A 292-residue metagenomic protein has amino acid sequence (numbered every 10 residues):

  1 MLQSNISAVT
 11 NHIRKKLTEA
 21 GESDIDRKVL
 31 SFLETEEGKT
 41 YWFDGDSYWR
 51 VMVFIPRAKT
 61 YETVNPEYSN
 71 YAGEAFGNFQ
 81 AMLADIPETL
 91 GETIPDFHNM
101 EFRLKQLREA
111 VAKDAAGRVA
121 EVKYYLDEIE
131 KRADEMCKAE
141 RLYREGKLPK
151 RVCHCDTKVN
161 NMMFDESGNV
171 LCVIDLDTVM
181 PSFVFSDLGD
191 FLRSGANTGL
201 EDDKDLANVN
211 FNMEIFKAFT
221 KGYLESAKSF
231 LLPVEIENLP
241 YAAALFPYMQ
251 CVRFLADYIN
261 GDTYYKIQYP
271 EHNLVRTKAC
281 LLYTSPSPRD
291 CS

Functional and structural regions predicted by a protein language model:
M1-H98: Conserved ATP-binding subdomain of kinase catalytic cores across diverse folds
Q3, A58-S69, P87-H154, D165-S167: ATP-dependent phospho-/nucleotidyl transfer catalytic cores
F32, M136-S186, G199: Active-site acidic catalytic loop and adjacent metal/ATP-binding pocket of ATP-dependent phosphoryl transfer enzymes
W49-E62, V252-I267: A glycine-centered beta->alpha junction motif in the catalytic cores of kinase/phosphotransferase enzymes
F185-S229, L245-Y265: Active-site activation/catalytic loop segments of kinase-like enzymes and analogous catalytic loops in related
L231-A243: All-alpha amphipathic helical-bundle segments outside canonical DNA-binding/catalytic cores that form hydrophobic
Y264-K278: Internal helix-turn-beta structural module
Y283-S292: Single conserved hydrophobic/aromatic residue that forms the stacking wall/gate of nucleotide- or nucleobase-binding
